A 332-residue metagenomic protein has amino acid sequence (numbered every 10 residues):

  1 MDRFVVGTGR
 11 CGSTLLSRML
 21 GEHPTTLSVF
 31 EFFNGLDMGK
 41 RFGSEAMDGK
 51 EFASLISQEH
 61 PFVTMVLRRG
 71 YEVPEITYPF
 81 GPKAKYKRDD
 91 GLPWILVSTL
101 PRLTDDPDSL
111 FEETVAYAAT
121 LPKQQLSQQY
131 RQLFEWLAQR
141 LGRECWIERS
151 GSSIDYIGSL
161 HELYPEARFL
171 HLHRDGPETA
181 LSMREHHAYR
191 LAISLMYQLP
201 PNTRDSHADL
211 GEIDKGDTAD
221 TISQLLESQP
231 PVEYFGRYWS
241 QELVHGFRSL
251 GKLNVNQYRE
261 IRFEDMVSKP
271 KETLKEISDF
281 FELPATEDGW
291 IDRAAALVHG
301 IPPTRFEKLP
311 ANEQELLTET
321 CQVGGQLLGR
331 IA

Functional and structural regions predicted by a protein language model:
M1-G9, G81-K85, P122-Q124, R184 (+1 more regions): PAPS-dependent sulfotransferases, especially Golgi type II membrane carbohydrate sulfotransferases
V6-T8, I147-S153, R174, F263: Short His-Asn-centered micro-motif
T14-T26: A conserved segment at the C-terminal end of the G1
L15, Y156-E162: A short acidic, amphipathic alpha-helical/loop segment
F32-W146, M196, D205-S223: PAPS-dependent sulfation machinery
N34, R174-E178, V267: Conserved nucleotide-binding/hydrolysis micro-motifs of P-loop NTPases
R149-S150, L160-E185: Conserved phosphate-donor/acceptor-positioning beta-strand/loop module used by diverse small-molecule
